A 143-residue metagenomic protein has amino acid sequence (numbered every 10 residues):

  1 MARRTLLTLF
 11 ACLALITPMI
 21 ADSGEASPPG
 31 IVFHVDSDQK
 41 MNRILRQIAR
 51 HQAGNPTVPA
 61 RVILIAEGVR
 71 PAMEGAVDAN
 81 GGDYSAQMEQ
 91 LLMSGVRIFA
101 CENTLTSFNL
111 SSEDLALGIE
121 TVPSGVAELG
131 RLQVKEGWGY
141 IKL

Functional and structural regions predicted by a protein language model:
M1-T5, D22-G24: Short, low-complexity, intrinsically disordered N-terminal peptides in bacterial proteins
R3-F10, L15: N-terminal export leaders
I20-L143: Secreted/extracellular ectodomain signature
